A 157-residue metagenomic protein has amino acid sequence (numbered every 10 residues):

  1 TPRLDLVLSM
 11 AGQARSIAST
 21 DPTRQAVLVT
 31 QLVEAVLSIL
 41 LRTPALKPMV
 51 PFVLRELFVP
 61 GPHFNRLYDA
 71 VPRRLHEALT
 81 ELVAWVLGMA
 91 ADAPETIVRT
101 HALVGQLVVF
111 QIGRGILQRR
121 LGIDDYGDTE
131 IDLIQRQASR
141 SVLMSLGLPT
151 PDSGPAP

Functional and structural regions predicted by a protein language model:
T1-R3, V7, V71: Alpha-helical DNA-contacting segments of helix-turn-helix folds
L6-L46, T96-T100: Hydrophobic alpha-helical connector segments
L8, P44-D69, R114-R120: Amphipathic alpha-helical segments used for helix-helix packing
T23-Q31, G61-L87, R136-R140: Amphipathic alpha-helical packing segments from all-alpha helical-bundle domains
S38-R42, V59, H63, A78-W85 (+4 more regions): Amphipathic alpha-helical interaction surfaces
P48-R55, D92-G115, L133-S141: Hydrophobic alpha-helical segments that form the core of small-molecule binding pockets and/or dimer interfaces
P72-I97, R120, L146-S153: Hydrophobic alpha-helical bundle segments that form small-molecule/ligand-binding pockets
I123-L133: A short acidic, glycine-rich active-site loop that binds or catalyzes chemistry on phosphate/adenosine moieties
